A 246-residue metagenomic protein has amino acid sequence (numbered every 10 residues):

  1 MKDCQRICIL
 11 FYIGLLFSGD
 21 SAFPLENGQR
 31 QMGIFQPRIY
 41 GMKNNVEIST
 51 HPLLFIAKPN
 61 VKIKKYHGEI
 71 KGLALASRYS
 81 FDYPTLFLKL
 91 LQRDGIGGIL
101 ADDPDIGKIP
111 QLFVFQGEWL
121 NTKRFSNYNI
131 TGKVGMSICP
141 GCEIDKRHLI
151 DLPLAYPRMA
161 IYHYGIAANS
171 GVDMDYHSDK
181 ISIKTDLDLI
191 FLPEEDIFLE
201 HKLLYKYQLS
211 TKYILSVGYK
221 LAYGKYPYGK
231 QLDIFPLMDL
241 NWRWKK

Functional and structural regions predicted by a protein language model:
C4-L16: Sec-dependent N-terminal signal peptides
I7-C8, S21, N27, P52 (+4 more regions): Residues embedded in well-ordered secondary-structure elements
G14-G33, N241, K245-K246: Outer-membrane beta-barrel biogenesis signature
F23, I39, I70, K123 (+1 more regions): Sterically constrained small-residue positions within well-ordered secondary structures of folded domains
P24, Q29-R38, M42-I56, V61-I63 (+6 more regions): Transmembrane beta-strand segments that form the barrel wall of outer-membrane beta-barrel proteins
L53-F55, N60-C142: Gram-negative (and chloroplast) outer-membrane scaffold detector with strong preference for beta-barrel transmembrane
P110-K246: Outer-membrane beta-barrel transmembrane domain signature
